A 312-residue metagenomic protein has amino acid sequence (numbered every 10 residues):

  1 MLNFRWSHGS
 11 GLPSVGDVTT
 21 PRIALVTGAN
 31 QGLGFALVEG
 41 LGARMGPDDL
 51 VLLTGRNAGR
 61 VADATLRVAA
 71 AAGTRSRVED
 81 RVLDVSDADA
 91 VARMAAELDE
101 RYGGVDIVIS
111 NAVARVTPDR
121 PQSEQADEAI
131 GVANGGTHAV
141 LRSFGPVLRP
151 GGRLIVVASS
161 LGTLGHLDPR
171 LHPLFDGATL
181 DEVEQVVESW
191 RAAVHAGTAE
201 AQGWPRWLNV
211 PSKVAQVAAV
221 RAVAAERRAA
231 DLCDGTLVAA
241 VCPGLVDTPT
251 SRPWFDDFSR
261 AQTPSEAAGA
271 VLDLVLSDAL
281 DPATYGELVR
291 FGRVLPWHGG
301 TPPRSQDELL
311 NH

Functional and structural regions predicted by a protein language model:
D17-L52: Canonical Rossmann dinucleotide-binding motif of NAD(H)/NADP(H)-dependent dehydrogenases/reductases, specifically
T27, V105-R115, A133, G151-S159 (+1 more regions): Rossmann-fold scaffold of SDR-type NAD(P)-dependent oxidoreductases
A71-D89: Rossmann-fold cofactor-recognition segment
T74-E79, E97-S110, V116-R120: A glycine-rich helix->loop->beta "capping" turn within Rossmann-like NAD(P)(H)-dependent oxidoreductase domains
S86, E128-G136, P211: Glycine-rich NAD(P)-binding loop of the Rossmann-fold in SDR/ketoreductase-type enzymes
S86-Y102: Conserved Rossmann-fold cofactor-binding substructure of NAD(P)-dependent oxidoreductases
A114, P118-Q122, D127, R153-L232: Catalytic loop of short-chain dehydrogenase/reductase
A139, A240, T248, F255-H312: C-terminal helical subdomain
